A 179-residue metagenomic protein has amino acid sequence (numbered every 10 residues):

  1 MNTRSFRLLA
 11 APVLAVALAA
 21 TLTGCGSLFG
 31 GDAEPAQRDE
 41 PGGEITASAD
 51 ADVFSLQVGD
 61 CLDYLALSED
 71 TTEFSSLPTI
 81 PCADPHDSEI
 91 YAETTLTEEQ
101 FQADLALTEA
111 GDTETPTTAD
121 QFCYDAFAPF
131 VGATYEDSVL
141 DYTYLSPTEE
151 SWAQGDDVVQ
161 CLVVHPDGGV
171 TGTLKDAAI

Functional and structural regions predicted by a protein language model:
N2-V13: Bacterial N-terminal signal peptides that target proteins for export
L8, G26-I179: Primary mode marks residue(s) on the alpha4-beta5-alpha5 output face of response regulator receiver
L14-L18: Hydrophobic helical h-region of N-terminal Sec-dependent signal peptides in bacterial secretory/periplasmic proteins
A20-G24: C-terminal motif of bacterial Sec signal peptides marking the signal peptidase cleavage site
